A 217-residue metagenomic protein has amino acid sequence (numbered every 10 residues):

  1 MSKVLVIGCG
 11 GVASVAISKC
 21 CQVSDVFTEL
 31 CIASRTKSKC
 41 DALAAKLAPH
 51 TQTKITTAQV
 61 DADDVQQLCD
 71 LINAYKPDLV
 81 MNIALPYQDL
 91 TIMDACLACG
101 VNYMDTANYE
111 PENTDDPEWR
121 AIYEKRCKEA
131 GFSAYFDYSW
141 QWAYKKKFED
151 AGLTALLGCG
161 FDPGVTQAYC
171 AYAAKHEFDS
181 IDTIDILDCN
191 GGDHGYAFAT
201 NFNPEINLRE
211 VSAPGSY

Functional and structural regions predicted by a protein language model:
V4-G11: Conserved N-terminal Rossmann-fold NAD(P)-binding element of oxidoreductases
A13-I17: N-terminal Rossmann-fold NAD(P) dinucleotide-binding loop
E29-C31: Short beta-strand element of Class I
R35-K39: Helix N-cap at the beta1-alpha1 junction of Rossmann-like dinucleotide-binding domains, i.e., the first residues
P49-D64: Rossmann-fold cofactor-recognition segment
V60-P77, A84, Q88: Conserved Rossmann-fold cofactor-binding substructure of NAD(P)-dependent oxidoreductases
A107-L153: Rossmann-fold NAD(P)-binding glycine/threonine-rich loop
S139-Y217: Rossmann-like dinucleotide-binding core of oxidoreductases
